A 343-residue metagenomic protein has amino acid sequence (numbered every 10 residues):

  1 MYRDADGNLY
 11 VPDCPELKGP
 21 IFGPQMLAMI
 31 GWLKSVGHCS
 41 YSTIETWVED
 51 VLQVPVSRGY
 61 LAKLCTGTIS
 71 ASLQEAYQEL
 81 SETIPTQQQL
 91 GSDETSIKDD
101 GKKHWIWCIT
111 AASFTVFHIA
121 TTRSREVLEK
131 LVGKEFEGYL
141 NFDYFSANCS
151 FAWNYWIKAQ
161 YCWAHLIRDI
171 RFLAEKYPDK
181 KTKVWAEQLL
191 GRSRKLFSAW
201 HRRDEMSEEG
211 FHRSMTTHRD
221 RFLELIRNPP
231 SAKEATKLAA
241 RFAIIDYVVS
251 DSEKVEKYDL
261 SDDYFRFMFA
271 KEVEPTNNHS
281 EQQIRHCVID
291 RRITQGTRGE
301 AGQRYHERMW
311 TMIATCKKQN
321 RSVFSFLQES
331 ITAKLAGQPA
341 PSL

Functional and structural regions predicted by a protein language model:
M1-R3, G7-L343: Catalytic center-proximal scaffold of phosphoryl-transfer enzymes
